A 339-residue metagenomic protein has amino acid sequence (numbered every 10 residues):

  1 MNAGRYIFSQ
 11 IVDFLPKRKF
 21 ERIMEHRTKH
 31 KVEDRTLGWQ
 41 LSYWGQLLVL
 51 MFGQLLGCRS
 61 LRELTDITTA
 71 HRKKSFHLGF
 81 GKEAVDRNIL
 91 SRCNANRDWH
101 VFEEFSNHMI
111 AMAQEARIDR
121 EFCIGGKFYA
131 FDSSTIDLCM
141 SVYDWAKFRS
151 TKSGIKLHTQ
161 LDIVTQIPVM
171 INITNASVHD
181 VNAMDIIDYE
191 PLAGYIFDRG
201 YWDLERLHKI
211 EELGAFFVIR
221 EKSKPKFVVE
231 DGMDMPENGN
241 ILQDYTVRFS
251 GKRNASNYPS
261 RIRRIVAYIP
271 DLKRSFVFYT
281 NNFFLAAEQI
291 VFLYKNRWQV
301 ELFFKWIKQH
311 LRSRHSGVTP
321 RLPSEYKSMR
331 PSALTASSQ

Functional and structural regions predicted by a protein language model:
M1-E63, I67, A95-R97, E104-H108 (+3 more regions): Single, function-defining residue in the core of a domain
A70-L78, A183-M184: Glycine-rich loop/turn
R72-K73, D119, A287-E288: Short hydrophobic/aromatic segments of transmembrane alpha-helices and their interfaces
H77, W99-F102, I118, S316: Secondary-structure boundary/capping residues
H77-R97: Major-groove recognition helix of helix-turn-helix-like DNA-binding domains
R87-S91, A113-A116, M233-M235: Short alpha-helical linear motifs
A111-I118, D180-V181: A short, well-structured juxtamembrane/interface segment
A146: A glycine- and small-aliphatic-rich helix-loop capping segment at beta-alpha/alpha-beta transitions that lines
